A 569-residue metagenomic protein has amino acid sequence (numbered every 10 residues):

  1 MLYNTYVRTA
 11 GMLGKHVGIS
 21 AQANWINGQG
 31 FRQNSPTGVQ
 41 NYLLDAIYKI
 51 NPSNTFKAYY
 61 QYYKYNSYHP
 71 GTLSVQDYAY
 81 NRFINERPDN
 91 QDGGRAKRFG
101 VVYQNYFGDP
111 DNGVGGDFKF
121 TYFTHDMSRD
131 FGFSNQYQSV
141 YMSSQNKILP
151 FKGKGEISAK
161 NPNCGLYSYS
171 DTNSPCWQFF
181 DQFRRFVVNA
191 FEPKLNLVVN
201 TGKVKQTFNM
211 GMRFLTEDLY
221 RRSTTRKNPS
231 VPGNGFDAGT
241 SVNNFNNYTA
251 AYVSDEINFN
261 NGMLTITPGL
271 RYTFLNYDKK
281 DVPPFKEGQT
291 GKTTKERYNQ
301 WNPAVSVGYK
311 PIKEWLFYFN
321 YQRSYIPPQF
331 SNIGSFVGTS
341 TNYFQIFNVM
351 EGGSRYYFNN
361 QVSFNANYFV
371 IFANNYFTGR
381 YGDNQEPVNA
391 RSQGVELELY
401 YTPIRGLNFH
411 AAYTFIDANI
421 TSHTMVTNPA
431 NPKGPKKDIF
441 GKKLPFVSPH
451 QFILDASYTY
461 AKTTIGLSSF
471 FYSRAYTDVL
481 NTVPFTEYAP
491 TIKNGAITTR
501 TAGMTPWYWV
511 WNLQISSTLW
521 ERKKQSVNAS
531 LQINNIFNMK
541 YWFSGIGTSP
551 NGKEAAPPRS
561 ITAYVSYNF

Functional and structural regions predicted by a protein language model:
M1, W25-Q29, Y62-N66, T124-D130 (+10 more regions): Transmembrane beta-strands of outer-membrane beta-barrel pores
L2-N27, R32-P70, Q91-D109: Transmembrane beta-barrel wall of Gram-negative outer-membrane proteins
A10, A251, D255, V305 (+3 more regions): Conserved C-terminal beta-signal and adjacent last beta-strands/turns of outer-membrane beta-barrel proteins
G14-H16, K49-S53, G108-G115, N200-V204 (+13 more regions): Outer-membrane beta-barrel channels and translocator barrels
N51, F186, T201, K205-N209 (+5 more regions): Structural signature of Gram-negative outer-membrane beta-barrels, strongest in the C-terminal barrel of TonB-dependent
T55, G94-V282, N365, H410: Face-selective signature of the C-terminal outer-membrane beta-barrel domain
Q104-Y106, G115-Q136, K310, L316-I326 (+1 more regions): Membrane-embedded beta-barrel scaffold of Gram-negative outer-membrane proteins
L195-N196, N260-I266, F369-F372, E386-P484 (+1 more regions): Gram-negative outer-membrane beta-barrel transporters
